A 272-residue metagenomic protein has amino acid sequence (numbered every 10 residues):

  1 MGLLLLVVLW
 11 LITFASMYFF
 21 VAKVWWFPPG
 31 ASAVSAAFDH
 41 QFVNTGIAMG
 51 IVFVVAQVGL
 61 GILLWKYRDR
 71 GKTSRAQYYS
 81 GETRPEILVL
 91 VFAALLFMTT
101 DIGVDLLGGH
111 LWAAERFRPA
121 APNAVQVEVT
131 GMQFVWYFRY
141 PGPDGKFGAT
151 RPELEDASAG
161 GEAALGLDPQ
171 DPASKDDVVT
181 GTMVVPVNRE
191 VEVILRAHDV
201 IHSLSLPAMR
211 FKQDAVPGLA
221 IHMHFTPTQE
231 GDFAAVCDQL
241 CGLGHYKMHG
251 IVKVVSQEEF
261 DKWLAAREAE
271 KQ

Functional and structural regions predicted by a protein language model:
M1-A56: Hydrophobic alpha-helical segments
F19-F42, W65-Q272: Non-transmembrane, membrane-proximal soluble domains of secreted or membrane proteins
F53-D69: Transmembrane alpha-helical segments in integral membrane proteins
